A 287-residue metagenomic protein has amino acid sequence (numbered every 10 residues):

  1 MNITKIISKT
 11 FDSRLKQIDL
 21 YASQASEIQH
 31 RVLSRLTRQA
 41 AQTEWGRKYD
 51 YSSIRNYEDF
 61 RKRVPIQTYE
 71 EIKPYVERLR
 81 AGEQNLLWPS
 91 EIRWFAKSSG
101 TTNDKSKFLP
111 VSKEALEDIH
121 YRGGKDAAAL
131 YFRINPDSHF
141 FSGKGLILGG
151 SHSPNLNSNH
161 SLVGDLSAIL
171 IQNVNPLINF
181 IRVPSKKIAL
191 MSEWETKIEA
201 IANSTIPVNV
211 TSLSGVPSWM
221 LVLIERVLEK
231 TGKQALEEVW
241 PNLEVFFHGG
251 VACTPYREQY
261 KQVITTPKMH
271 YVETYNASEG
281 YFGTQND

Functional and structural regions predicted by a protein language model:
M1-D287: Active-site phosphate/ATP/adenylate-binding loop shared across adenylate-forming ligases
